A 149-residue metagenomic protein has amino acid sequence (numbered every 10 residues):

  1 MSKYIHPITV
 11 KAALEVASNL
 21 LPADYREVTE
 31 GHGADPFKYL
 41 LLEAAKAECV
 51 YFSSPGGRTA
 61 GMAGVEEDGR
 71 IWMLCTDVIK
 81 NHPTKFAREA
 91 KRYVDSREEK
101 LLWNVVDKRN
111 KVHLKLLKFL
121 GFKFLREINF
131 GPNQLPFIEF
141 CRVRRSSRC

Functional and structural regions predicted by a protein language model:
M1-A34: Short amphipathic alpha-helix that is part of the acyltransferase structural core
Y39-F52, A60-G61, E98, L135: A short helix-loop-beta-strand connector motif used in the catalytic cores of GNAT acetyltransferases and, in some
P55-R70: Conserved beta-strand in the GNAT
G61, R126-N129: A structural microfeature
W72-R88: A short, internal acetyl-CoA/4′-phosphopantetheine-binding micro-motif in the GNAT/acyltransferase core
R88-L102, K111, L120: Conserved acyl-CoA
W103-K118, N129-P132: Conserved beta-strand-loop-alpha-helix junction that forms the acyl-donor binding cleft
F130-C149: C-terminal "cap" of GNAT-fold acetyltransferases
